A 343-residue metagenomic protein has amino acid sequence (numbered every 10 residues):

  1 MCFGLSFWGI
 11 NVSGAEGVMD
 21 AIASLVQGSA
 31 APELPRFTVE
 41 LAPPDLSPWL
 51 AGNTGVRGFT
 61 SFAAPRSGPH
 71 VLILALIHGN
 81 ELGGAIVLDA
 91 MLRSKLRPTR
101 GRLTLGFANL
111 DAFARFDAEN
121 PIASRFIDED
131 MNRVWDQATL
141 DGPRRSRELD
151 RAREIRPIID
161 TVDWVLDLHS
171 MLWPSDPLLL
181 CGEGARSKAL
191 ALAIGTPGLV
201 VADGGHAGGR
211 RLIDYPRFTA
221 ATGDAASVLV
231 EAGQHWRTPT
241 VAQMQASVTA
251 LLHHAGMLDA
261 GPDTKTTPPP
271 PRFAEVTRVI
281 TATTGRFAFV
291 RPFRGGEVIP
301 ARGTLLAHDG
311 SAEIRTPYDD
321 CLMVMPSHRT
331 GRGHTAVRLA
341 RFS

Functional and structural regions predicted by a protein language model:
C2-S343: Structured catalytic-domain cores with a bias toward divalent-metal coordination
